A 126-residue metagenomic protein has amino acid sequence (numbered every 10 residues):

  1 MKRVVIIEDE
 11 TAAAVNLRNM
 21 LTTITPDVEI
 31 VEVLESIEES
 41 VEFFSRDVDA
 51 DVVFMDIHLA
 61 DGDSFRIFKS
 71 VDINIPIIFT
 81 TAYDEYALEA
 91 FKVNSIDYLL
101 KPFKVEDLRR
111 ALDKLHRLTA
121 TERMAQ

Functional and structural regions predicted by a protein language model:
M1-V4: Extreme N-terminal starter segment of soluble prokaryotic enzymes
E8: Conserved acidic carboxylate
T11-V15, A87: Charged phosphotransfer/docking patches of two-component systems
V15-T23: Charged docking surfaces used in two-component/phosphorelay signaling
R18, V33-V52: Acidic, metal-coordinating helix/loop segments flanking the phosphotransfer/catalytic sites of two-component signaling
T23-I24, A50: Charged, amphipathic alpha-helical segments characteristic of ABC-type P-loop ATPases involved in chromosome
T25-E32: A generic structural motif
E42, A50-A125: CheY-like receiver
